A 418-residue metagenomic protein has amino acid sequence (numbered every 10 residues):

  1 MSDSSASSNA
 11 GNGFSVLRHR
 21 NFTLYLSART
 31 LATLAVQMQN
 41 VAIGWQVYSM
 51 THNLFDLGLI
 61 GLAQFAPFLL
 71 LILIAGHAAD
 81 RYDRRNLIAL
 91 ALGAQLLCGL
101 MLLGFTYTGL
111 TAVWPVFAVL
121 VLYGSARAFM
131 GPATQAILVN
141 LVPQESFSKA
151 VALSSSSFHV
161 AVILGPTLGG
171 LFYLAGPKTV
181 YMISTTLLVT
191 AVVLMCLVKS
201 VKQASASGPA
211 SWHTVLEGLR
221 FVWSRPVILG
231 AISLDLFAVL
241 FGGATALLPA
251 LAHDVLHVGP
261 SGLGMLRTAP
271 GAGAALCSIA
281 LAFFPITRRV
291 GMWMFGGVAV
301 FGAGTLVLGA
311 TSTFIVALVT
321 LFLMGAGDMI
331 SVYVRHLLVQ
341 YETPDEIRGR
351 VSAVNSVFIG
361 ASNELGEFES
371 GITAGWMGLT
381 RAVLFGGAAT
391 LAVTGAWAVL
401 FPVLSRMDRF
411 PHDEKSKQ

Functional and structural regions predicted by a protein language model:
M1-Q418: Alpha-helical transmembrane-bundle signature of multi-pass membrane transport and export proteins
